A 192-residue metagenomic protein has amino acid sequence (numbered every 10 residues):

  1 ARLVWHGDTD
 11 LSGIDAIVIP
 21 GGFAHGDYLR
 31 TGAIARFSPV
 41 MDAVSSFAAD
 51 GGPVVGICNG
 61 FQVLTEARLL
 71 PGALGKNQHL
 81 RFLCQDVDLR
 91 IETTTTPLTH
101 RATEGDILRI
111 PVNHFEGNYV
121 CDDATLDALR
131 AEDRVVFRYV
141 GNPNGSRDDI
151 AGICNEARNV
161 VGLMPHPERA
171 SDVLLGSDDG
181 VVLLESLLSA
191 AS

Functional and structural regions predicted by a protein language model:
A1-I57, V63-L83, R90, C121-D123 (+3 more regions): N-terminal beta1-alpha1 cap of cysteine-dependent amidohydrolase-like domains
W5, T93-T95, G141: Short, well-ordered turn and helix-capping elements at secondary-structure junctions
G60-F61, T95: Short, flexible active-site-adjacent loop segments at beta-strand->alpha-helix junctions, enriched in small/polar
G75-D106, V112: Alpha/beta-hydrolase-fold enzymes
L98-S192: C-terminal and late-domain segments of enzyme folds
